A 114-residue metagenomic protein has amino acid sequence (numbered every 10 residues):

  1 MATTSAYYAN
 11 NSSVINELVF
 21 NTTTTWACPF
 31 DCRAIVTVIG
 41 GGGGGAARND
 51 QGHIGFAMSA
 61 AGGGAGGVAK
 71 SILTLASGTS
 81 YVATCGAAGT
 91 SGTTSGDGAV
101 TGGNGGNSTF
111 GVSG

Functional and structural regions predicted by a protein language model:
M1-I35, I72-L73: Enriched but not universal
V19-T22, V38-V112: Glycine-rich strand-loop-strand elements at beta-sheet edges
